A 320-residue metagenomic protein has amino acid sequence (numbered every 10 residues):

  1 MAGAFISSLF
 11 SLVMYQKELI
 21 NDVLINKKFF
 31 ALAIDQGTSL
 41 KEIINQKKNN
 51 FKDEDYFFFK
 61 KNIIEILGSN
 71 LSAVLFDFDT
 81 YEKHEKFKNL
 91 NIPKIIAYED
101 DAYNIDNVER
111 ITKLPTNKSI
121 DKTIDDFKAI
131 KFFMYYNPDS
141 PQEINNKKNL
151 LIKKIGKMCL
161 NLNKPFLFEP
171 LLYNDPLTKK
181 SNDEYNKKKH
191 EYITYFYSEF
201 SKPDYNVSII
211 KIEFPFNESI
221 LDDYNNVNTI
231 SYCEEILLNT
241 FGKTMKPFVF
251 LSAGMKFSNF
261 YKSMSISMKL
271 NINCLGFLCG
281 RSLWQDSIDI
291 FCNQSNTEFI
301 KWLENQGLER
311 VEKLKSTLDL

Functional and structural regions predicted by a protein language model:
L9-I144, N206, M245-P247, F257-L270 (+3 more regions): Alpha/beta catalytic barrel-like cores
K48-D55, E143-L151, S181-Y195, Y224-Y232 (+2 more regions): Alpha-helix N-cap and loop-to-helix initiation/capping positions
K61, E65, P115-K128, I144 (+2 more regions): Alpha/beta enzyme core
L75-D77, I130-F132, K164-P176, S208-E213 (+1 more regions): Short beta-strand segments at enzyme active-site cores
N91-E99, L150-N163, T229-K246, E309-T317: Alpha-helix-loop-beta-strand connector modules within alpha/beta enzyme cores
K148, G156-L160, K164-P170, N273-I288: Amphipathic alpha-helical packing elements
I155-Y195: Hydrophobic, aromatic-enriched interface-forming segments
P215-C279: Glycine/small-residue-rich hydrophobic helix-like segments
